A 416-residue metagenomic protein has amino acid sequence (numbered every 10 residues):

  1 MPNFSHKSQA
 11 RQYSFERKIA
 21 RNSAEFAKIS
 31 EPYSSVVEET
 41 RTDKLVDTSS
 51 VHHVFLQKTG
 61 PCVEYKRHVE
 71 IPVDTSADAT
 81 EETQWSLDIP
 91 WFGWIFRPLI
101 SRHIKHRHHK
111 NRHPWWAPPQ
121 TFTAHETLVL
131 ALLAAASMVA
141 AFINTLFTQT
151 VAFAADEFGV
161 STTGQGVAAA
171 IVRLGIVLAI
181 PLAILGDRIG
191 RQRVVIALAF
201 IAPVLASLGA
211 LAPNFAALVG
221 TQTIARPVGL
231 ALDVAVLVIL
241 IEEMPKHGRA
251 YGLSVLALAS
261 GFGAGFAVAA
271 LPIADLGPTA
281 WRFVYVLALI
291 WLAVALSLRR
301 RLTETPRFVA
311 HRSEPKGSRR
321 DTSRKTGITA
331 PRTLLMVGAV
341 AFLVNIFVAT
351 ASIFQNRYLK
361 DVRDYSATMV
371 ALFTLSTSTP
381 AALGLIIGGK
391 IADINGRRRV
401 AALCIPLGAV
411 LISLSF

Functional and structural regions predicted by a protein language model:
V129-T162, V348-N356: Extracytoplasmic
F147-A152, P331-A382: Extracytoplasmic gate region of multi-pass secondary transporters
G159, G190, L211-A217, P245 (+2 more regions): Helix-breaking motifs and short loop linkers at transmembrane-helix boundaries and internal kinks in secondary membrane
A169-I184, L237, L375-G388: Central cavity-lining transmembrane alpha-helices of secondary-active solute carriers, predominantly the Major
R193-L208, R399-L414: Structural signature of the two symmetry-related core transmembrane helices
A210-T221, G277-P278, F416: Helix-loop junctions at membrane interfaces in 12-TM secondary transporters
T221-L258: Cytoplasmic helix-loop-helix junction between adjacent transmembrane helices in 12-TM secondary transporters
G248-P272, W291: Glycine-rich segments within core transmembrane alpha-helices of 12-TM secondary carriers
